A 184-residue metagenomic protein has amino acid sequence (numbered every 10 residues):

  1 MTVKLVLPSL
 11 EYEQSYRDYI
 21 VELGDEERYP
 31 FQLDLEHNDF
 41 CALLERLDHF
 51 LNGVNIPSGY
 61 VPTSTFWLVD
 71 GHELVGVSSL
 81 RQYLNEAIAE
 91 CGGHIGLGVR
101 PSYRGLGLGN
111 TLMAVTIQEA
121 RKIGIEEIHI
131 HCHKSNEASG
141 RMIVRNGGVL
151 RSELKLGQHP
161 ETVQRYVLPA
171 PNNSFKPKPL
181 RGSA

Functional and structural regions predicted by a protein language model:
M1-H94, E119, P160-A184: GNAT-family acyltransferases
R81-Y83, H94-G105, H133: A short, internal acetyl-CoA/4′-phosphopantetheine-binding micro-motif in the GNAT/acyltransferase core
G96-V99, G105-Q118, K122, R141-R145: Conserved acetyl-CoA-binding loop-helix of GNAT-fold acetyltransferases
A120-H131: Conserved GNAT acetyl-CoA-binding A-motif
I130-A138: Conserved beta-strand-loop-alpha-helix junction that forms the acyl-donor binding cleft
H131-C132, G147-R165: Conserved catalytic-core motifs of GNAT/GCN5-like acyltransferases
